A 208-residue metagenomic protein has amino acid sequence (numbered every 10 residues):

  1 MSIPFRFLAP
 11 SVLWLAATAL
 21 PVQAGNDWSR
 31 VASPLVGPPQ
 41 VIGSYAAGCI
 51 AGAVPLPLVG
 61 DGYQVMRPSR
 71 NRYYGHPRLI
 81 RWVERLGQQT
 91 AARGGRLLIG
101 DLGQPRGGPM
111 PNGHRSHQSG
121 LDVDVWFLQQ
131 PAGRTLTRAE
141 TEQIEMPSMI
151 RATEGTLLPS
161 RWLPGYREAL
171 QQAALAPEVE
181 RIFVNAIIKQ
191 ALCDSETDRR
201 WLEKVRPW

Functional and structural regions predicted by a protein language model:
M1-S11: Bacterial N-terminal signal peptides that target proteins for export
A16-P21: N-terminal signal peptide c-region/cleavage motif recognized by signal peptidases
G25-P34, R138-W208: Catalytic cores and adjacent binding grooves of peptidoglycan-active enzymes
V36-I99, R161-A169, A176-E180: Active-site acidic/histidine clusters and adjacent loop/turn architecture that either coordinate catalytic ions
Q88-H114, N185-L192: Acidic helix-start/capping segments at beta-turn-to-alpha-helix junctions
A91-A92, S116-L121, A174-L175: Extracellular/periplasmic catalytic domains that process cell-envelope and extracellular macromolecules
L98-D101, D124-F127, E180-V184: Structural recognition of the beta-strand scaffold that forms the well-ordered cores of secreted hydrolase catalytic
S116-P131, R199-W208: Acidic, His- and aromatic-enriched active-site or binding-groove loops in soluble protein domains that engage sugars
